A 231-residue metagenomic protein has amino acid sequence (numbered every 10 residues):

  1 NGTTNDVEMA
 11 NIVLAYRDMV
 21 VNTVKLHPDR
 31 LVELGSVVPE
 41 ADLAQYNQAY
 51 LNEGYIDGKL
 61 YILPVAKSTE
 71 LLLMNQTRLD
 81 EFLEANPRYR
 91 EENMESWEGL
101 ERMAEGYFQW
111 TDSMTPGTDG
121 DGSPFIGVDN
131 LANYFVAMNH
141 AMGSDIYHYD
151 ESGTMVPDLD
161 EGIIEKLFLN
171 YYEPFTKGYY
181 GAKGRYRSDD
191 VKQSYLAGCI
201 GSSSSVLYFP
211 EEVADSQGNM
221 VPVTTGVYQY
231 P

Functional and structural regions predicted by a protein language model:
G2-R17, V24-P28, E101-Q109, Y186-C199 (+1 more regions): Short helices/loops that flank or line small-molecule/ion binding pockets
V7-I12, D29, K59-L60, W110-S113 (+4 more regions): Loop/turn elements at helix/coil->beta-strand transitions in domains of secreted/extracellular proteins
A15-L71, D80, P222-P231: Hinge/lid segment of periplasmic solute-binding proteins
R17-L26, S203-V221: A ligand-binding cleft/hinge motif common to bilobed small-molecule-binding domains
E33-Y46, Y89-N93, T118-D119, P124-I126 (+2 more regions): Short, solvent-exposed loop/beta-turn-alpha elements that line the ligand-binding surface or hinge of extracytoplasmic
D57-V65, E70, E98-V156, L196: Extracytoplasmic/periplasmic solute-binding protein
T77, E81-E84, E105-S113, Y172 (+2 more regions): Sec-exported extracytoplasmic/periplasmic mature domains
E101-G106, A137-N139, Y149-R185, Y230: Glycine-centered hinge/linker elements that transmit conformational signals in sensory and ligand-binding systems
